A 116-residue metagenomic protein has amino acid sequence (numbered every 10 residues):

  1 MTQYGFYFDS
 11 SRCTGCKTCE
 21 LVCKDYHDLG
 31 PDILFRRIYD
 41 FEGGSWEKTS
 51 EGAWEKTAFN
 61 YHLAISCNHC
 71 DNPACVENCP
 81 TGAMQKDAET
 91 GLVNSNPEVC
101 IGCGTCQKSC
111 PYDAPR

Functional and structural regions predicted by a protein language model:
M1-R116: Non-ligating segments of multi-cofactor redox enzymes
